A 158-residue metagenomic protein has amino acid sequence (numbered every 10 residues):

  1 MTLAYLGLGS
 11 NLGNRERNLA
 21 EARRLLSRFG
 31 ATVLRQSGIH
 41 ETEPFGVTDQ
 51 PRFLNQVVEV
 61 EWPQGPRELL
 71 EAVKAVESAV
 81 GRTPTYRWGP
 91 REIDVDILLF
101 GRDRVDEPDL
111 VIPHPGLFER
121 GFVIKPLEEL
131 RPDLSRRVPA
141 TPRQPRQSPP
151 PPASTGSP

Functional and structural regions predicted by a protein language model:
M1-L6: Extreme N-terminal starter segment of soluble prokaryotic enzymes
G13-N14, R28-G30, R35-S37, T42-L54 (+1 more regions): Flexible, gly/pro- and Lys/Arg-enriched active-site loops
E21-R24: Short Gly/aromatic-enriched secondary-structure transition segments
